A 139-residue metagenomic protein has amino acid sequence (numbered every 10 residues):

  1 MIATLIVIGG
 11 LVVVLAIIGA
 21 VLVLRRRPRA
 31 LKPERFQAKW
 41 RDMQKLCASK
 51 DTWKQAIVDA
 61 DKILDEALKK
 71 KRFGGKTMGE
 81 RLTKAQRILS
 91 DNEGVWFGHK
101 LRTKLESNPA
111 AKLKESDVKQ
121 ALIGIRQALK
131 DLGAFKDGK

Functional and structural regions predicted by a protein language model:
I2-T83, I88-S90, S116, G124 (+1 more regions): Amphipathic alpha-helical interface elements
I88-E115: Histidine-centered, metal-coordinating catalytic motifs and their short helical/loop contexts
